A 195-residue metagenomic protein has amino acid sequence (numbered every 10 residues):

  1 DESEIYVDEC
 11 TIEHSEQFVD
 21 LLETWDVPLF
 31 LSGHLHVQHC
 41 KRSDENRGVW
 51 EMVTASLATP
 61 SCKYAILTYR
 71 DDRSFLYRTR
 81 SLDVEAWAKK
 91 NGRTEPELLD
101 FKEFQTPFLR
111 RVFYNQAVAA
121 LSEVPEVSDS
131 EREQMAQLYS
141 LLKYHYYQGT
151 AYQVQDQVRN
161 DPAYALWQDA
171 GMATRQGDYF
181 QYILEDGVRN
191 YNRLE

Functional and structural regions predicted by a protein language model:
D1-E4, A86-A88: Active-site clefts of carbohydrate-active enzymes
S3-S81: Conserved beta-sheet core of the metallophosphoesterase superfamily
V7, I12, V19, V27 (+11 more regions): Extended aliphatic helical segments
D26-F30, A65-D72, A86-T94, F113-V118: Low-complexity, flexible helical/coil segments
K89-E195: Non-catalytic terminal accessory segments
